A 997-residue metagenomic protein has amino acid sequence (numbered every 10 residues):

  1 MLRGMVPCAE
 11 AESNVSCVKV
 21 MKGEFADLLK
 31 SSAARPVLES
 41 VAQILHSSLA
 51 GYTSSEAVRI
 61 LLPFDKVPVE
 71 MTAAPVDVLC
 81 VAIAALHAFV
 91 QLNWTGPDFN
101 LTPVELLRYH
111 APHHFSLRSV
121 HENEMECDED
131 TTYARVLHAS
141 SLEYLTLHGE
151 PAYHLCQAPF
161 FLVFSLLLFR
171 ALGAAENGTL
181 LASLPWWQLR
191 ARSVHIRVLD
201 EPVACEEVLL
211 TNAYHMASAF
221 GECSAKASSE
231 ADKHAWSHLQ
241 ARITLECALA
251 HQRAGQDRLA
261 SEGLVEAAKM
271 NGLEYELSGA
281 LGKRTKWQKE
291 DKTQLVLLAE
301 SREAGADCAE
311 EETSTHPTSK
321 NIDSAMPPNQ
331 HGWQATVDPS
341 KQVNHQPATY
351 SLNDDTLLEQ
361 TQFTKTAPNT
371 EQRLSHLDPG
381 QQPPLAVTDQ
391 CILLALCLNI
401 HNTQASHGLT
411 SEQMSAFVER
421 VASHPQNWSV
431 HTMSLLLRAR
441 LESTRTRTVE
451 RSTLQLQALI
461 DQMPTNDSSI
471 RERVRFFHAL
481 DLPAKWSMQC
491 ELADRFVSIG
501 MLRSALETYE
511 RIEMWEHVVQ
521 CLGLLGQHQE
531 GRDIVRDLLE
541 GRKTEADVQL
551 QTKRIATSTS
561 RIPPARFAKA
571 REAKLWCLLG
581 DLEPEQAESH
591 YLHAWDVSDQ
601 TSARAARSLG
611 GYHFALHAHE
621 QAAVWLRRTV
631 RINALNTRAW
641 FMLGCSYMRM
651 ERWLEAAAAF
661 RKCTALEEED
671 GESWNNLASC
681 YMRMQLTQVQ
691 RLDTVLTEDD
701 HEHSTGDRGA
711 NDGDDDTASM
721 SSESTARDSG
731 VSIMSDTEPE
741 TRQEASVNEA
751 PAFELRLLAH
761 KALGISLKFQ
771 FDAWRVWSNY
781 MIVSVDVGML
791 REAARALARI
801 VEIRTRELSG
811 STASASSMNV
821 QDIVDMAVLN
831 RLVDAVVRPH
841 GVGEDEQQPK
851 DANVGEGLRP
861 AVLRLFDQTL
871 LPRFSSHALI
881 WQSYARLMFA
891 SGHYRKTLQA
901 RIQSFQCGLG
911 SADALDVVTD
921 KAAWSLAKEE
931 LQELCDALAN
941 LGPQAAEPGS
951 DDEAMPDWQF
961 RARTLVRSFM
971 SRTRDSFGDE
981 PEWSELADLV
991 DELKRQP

Functional and structural regions predicted by a protein language model:
M1-H424, T432, L879-W881: Non-catalytic protein-protein interaction scaffold segments in large eukaryotic complex-forming proteins
S141, Q256-E262, S340-I470, F476 (+11 more regions): Long, acidic/serine-threonine-rich intrinsically disordered regions with weak helical/coil propensity that act as
G272, K543, D599-Q600, A634 (+5 more regions): Short coil turns that delineate tetratricopeptide repeat
M514-W515, V548, L575, A605 (+5 more regions): TPR alpha-solenoid repeat register
